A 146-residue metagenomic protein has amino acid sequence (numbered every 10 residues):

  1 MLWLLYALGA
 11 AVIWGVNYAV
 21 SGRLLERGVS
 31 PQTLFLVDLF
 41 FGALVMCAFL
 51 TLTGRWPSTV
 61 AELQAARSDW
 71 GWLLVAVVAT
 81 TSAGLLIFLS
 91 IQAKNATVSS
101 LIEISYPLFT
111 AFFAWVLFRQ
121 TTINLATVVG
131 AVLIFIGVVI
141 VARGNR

Functional and structural regions predicted by a protein language model:
M1-G9, I13, Y18, E26-Q32 (+5 more regions): Membrane-interface interhelical linkers
G9, V37, I102, A126-V129: Hydrophobic core positions of alpha-helical segments in small-molecule transporters and transporter systems
I13, A79, S105-Y106: MFS transmembrane alpha-helix packing/gate-lining sites
G22, F88, A114-W115: Small-residue-mediated transmembrane helix hinge/kink sites in multi-pass secondary transporters
T33-F35, S99: Juxtamembrane helix-start motifs in multi-pass secondary transporters
A93, T97-I104, V128: Replace "multi-pass membrane enzymes" with "multi-pass membrane proteins
L108-T127: C-terminal transmembrane-helix exit sites in multi-pass transporters
